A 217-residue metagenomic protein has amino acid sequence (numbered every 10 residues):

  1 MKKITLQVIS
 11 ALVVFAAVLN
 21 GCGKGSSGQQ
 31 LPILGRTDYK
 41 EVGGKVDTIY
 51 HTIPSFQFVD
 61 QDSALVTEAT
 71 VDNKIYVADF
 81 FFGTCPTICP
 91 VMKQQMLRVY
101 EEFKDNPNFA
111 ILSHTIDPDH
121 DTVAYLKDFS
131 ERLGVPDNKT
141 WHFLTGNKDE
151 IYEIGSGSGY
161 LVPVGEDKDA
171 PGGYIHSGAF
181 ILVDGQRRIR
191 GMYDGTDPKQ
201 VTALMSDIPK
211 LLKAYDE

Functional and structural regions predicted by a protein language model:
M1-S55, V59, Y215-E217: N-terminal targeting signals for export/organelle localization
I53-P54, Y76, S177-A179: Short loop/turn microsegments at loop-to-beta-strand junctions
V59, H142-G146, P163: Short acidic-hydrophobic, aromatic-tinged amphipathic segments that line or gate anion-handling sites
V66-M96, L112: Short active-site neighborhood of thiol/selenol oxidoreductases, capturing the structured segment around
K93-I154: Structural microenvironment flanking redox-active thiols in thiol-disulfide oxidoreductases
E166-E217: Thiol-/selenol-based redox modules, centered on thioredoxin-like and closely related oxidoreductase domains
